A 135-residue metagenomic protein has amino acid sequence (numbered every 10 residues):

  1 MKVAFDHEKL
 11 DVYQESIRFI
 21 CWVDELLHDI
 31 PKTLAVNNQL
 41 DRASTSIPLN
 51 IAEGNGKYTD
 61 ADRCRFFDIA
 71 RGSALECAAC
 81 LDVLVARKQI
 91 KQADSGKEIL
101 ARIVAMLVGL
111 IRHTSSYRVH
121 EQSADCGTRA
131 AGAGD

Functional and structural regions predicted by a protein language model:
M1-D135: Short, C-terminally biased terminal segments at protein or domain edges
